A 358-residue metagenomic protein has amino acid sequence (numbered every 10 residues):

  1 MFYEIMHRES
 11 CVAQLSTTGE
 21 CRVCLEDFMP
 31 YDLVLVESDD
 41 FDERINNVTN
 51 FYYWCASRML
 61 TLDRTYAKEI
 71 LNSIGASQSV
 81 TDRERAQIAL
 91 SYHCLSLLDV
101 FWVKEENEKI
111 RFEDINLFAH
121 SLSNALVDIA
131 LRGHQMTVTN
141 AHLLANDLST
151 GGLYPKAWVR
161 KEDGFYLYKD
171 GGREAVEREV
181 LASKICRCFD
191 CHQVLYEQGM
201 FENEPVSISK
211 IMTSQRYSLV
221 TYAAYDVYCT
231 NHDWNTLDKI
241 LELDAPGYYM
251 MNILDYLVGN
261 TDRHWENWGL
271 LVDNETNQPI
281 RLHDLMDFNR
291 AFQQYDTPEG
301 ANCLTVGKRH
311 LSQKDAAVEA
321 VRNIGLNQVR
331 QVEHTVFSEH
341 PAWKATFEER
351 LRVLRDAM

Functional and structural regions predicted by a protein language model:
M1-I253, L257-V258, L271-M358: Phosphate/dinucleotide-binding and metal-coordinating scaffold of catalytic cores in nucleotide-dependent enzymes
T261: Glycine-rich phosphate-binding P-loop
H264, G269-V272: Conserved protein-kinase catalytic-loop segment immediately C-terminal to the catalytic Asp of the HRD motif
